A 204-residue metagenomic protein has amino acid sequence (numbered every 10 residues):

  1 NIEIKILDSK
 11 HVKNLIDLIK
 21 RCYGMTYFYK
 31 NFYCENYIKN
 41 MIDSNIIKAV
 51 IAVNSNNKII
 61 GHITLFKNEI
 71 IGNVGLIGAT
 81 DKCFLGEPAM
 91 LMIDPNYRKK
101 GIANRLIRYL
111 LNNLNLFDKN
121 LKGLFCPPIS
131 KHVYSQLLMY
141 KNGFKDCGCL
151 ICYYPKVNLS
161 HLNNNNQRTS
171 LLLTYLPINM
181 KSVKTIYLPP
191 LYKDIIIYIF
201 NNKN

Functional and structural regions predicted by a protein language model:
N1, Y154-Y192: C-terminal "cap" of GNAT-fold acetyltransferases
I2-L15: A short beta-loop-alpha structural element at the N-terminal edge of CoA-dependent acyl/N-acetyltransferase catalytic
V12, I16-P95: A conserved beta-strand-loop-helix scaffold within acyl/acetyltransferase catalytic domains
A89-K100, P128-S130: A short, internal acetyl-CoA/4′-phosphopantetheine-binding micro-motif in the GNAT/acyltransferase core
Y97, G101-Y109: Conserved acetyl-CoA pyrophosphate-binding loop and the N-cap/start of the following alpha-helix in GNAT-like
L114-S130: Conserved GNAT acetyl-CoA-binding A-motif
F125-P127, Y140-N163: Conserved catalytic-core motifs of GNAT/GCN5-like acyltransferases
Y187-N204: Short, cationic low-complexity segments
